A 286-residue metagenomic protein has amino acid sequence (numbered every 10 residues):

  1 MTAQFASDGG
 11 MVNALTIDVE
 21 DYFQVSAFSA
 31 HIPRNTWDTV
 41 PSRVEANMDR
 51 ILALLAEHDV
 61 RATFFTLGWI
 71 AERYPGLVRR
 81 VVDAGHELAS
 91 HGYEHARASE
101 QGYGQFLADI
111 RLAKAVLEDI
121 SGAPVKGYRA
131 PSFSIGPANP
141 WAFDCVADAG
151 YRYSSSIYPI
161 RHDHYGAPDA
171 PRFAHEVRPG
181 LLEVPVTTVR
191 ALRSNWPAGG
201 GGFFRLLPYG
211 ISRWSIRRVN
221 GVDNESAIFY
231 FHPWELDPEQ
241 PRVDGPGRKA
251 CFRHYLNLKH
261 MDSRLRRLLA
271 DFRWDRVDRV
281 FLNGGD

Functional and structural regions predicted by a protein language model:
T2-A6, A123-K126, A130-Y230: Active-site-adjacent pocket scaffolds in enzyme catalytic domains
T2-E87: Active-site beta->alpha N-cap acidic-glycine motif
T16-V19, A89, R129, Y230: Generic enzyme active-site microenvironment
F23-V25, E72-Y74, A96-S99, I135-N139 (+4 more regions): Short catalytic/ligand-binding loop motif for oxyanion handling, primarily in non-cytosolic enzymes, centered on
R34-S42, R61, F65-L67, E94-F106 (+3 more regions): The substrate-binding groove and active-site-proximal loops of carbohydrate-active enzymes, especially glycoside
M48-L52, P75-R79, L107-K114, F143 (+2 more regions): Generic structural signal for well-ordered alpha-helices, preferentially at hydrophobic/aromatic core positions
E57-H58, L207-D286: C-terminal domain-boundary segment and adjacent tail
H58-N139, Y151, S156-R161, T188: Metal-dependent polysaccharide deacetylase catalytic core of the NodB/CE4 family, i.e., the active-site-bearing domain
